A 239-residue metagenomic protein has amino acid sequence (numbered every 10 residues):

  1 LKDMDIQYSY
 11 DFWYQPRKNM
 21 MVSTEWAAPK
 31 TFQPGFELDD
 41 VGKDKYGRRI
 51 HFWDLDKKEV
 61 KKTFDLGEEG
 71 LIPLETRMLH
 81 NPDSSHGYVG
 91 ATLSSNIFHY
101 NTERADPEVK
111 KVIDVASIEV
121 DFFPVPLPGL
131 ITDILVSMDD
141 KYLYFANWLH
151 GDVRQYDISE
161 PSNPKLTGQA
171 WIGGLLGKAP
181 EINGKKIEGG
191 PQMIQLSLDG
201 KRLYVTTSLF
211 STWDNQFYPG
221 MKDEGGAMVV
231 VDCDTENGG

Functional and structural regions predicted by a protein language model:
L1-Q7, V60-L71, P107-L127, T167-K186 (+1 more regions): Surface-exposed loop and turn segments in beta-propeller and other repeat-based domains that flank or scaffold
Q7-D11, I72-M78, F123-S137, E181-L198: Signature of short aromatic-glycine-proline-rich micro-motifs recurring in repeat-based ectodomains
R17-N19, D83-S85, D139-K141, D199-K201: Short coil/turn segments that connect the beta-strands within blades of beta-propeller domains
T24-K45, Y100-T102, T206-G225: Short, conserved, GDST-rich strand-edge loop motifs in beta-rich repeat architectures
A27-A28, L93, L149, S159 (+1 more regions): Residue-level signature of beta-propeller blades and closely related beta-rich strand-turn architectures in secreted
D44-R49, S94, H150, P164 (+1 more regions): A detector of repeated loop/turn-to-beta-strand junctions in beta-rich toroidal repeat architectures
F52-K58, H99-V112, Q155-T167, Y218-G220 (+1 more regions): Short loop/turn segments immediately following beta-strands, especially the blade-tip and inter-blade linker loops
